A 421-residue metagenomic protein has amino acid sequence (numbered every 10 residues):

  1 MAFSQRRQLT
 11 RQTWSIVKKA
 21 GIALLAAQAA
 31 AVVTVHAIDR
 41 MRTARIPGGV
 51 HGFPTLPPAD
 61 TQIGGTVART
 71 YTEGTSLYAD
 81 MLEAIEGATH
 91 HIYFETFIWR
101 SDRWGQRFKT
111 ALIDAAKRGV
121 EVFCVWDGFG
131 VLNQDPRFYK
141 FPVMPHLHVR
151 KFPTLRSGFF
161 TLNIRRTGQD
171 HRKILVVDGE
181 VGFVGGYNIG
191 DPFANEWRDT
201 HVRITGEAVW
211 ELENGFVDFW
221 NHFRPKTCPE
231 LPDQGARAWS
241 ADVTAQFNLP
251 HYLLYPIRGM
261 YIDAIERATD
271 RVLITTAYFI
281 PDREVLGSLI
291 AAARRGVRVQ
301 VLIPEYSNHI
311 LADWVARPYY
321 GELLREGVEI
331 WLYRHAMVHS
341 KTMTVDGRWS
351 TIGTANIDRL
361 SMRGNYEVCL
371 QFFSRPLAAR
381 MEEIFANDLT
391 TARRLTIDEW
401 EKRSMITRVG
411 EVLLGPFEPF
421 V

Functional and structural regions predicted by a protein language model:
A2-R150, R156-V421: Charged, low-complexity intrinsically disordered terminal segments
